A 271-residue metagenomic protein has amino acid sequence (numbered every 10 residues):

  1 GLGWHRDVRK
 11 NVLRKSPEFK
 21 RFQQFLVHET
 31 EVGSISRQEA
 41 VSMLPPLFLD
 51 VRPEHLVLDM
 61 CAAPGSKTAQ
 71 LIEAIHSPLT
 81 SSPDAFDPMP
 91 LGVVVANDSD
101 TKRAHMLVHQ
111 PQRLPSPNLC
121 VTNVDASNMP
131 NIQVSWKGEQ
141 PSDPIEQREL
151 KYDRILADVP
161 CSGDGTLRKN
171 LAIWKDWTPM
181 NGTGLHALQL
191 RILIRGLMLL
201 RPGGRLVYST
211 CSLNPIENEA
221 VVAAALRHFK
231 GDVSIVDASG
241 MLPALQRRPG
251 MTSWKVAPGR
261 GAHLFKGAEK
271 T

Functional and structural regions predicted by a protein language model:
G1-T271: S-adenosylmethionine
